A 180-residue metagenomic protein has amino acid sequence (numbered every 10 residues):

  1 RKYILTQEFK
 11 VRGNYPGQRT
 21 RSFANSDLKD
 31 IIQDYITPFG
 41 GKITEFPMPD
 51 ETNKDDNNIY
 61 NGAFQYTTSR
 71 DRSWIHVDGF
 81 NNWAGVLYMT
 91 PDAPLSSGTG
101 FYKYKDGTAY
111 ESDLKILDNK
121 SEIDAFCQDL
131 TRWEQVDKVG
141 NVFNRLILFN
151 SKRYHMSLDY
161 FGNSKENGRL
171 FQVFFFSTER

Functional and structural regions predicted by a protein language model:
R1-Q65, S69-I75, G98, K105: Non-heme Fe(II)/2-oxoglutarate
T67-R180: Catalytic core of non-heme Fe(II) oxygenases with the double-stranded beta-helix
